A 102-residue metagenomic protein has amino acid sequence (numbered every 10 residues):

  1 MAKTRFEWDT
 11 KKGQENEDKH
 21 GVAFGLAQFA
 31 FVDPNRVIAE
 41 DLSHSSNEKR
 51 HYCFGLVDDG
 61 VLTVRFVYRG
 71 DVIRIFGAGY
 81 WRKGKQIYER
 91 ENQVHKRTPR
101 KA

Functional and structural regions predicted by a protein language model:
M1-A102: Ribonuclease/tRNase effector modules and their secretory precursors
